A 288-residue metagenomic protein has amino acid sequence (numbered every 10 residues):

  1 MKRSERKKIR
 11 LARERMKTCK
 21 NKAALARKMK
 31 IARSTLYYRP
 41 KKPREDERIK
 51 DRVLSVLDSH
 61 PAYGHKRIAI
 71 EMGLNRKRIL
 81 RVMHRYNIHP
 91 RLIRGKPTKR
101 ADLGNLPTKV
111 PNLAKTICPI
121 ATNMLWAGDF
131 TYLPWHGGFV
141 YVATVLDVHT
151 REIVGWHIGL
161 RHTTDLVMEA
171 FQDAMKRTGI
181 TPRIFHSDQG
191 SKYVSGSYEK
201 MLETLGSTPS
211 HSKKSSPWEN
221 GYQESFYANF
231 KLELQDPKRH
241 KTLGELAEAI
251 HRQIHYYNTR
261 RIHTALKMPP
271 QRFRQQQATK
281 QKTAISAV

Functional and structural regions predicted by a protein language model:
K2-K20, K50-S59: Short, amphipathic alpha-helical "recognition" segments used to contact nucleic acids or chromatin
L25-M29, L36, V53, I68 (+14 more regions): Mobile genetic element proteins and their domesticated derivatives, centered on retroelements and DNA transposons
R33-T122, P270-Q281: Basic, flexible linker segments flanking DNA-binding modules in nucleic acid-interacting mobile-element proteins
L92-T98, F185-Q189, E203-Y222, K238-T242: RNase H-like polynucleotidyl transferase catalytic core
P119-V154, L160-R161: An active-site-proximal beta-strand-loop segment
G138, W156-T178, V194: Active-site beta-loop-alpha junctions of metal-dependent nucleic acid enzymes, especially the RNase H-like/DDE
I180-S195, K213, P270: Acidic/histidine-rich, metal-coordinating catalytic segments
G196, E203-S207, N229-V288: C-terminal domain-tail junction helix/linker
